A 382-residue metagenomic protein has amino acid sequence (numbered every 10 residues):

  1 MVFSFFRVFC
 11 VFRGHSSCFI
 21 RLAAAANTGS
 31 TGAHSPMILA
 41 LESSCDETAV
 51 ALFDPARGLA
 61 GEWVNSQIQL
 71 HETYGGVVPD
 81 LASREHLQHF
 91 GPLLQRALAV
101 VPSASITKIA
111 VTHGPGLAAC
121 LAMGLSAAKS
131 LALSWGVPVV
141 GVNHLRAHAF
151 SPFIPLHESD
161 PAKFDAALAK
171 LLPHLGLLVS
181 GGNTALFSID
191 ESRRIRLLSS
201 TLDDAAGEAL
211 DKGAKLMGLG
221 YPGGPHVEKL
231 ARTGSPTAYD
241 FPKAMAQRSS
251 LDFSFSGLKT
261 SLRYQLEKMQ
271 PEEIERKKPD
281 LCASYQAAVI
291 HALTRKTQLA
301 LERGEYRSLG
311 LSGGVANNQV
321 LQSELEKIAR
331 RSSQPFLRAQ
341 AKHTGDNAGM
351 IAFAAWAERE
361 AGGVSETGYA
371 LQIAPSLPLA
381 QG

Functional and structural regions predicted by a protein language model:
M1-R21, A25-G32: Short, low-complexity, charge-dense intrinsically disordered segments
P36-P115, H144: N-terminal beta-alpha supersecondary unit
T48-D54, G176-L178, T184-S188: Short beta-strand scaffold segments in enzyme catalytic cores
E62, K229-L309, N318-S332, R359-G362 (+1 more regions): A contiguous, well-structured pocket-lining segment that forms one wall/lid of small-molecule binding clefts in soluble
G141-V142, L309, E326-I351: Conserved phosphate-binding/catalytic loops in two-lobed NTP-binding clefts
V142-H174, A354: Conserved phosphate-binding catalytic cores of ATP/NTP-utilizing and phosphoryl-transfer enzymes
H148, A339-Q381: Glycine-rich phosphate-binding/hydrolytic loop that grips phosphoryl groups
D190-S235, K259-T260, Y264-Q270: Glycine-rich phosphate-binding loop plus the immediately following alpha-helix
